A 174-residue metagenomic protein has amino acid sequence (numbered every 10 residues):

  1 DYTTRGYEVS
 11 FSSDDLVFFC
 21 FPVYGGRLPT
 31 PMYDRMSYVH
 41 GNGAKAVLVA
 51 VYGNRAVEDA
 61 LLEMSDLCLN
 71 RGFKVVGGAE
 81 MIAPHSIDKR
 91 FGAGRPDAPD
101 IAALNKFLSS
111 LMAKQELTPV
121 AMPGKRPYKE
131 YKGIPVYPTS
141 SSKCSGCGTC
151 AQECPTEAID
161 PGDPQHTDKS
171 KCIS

Functional and structural regions predicted by a protein language model:
D1-G133: FMN-binding flavodoxin-like domain, especially the glycine-rich phosphate-binding loop
K132-P135, C147: Short gly/pro-enriched beta-turn/loop segments at secondary-structure junctions
S140, S145-S174: Iron-sulfur cluster-binding cysteine motifs and their immediate structural context in ferredoxin-like electron-transfer
